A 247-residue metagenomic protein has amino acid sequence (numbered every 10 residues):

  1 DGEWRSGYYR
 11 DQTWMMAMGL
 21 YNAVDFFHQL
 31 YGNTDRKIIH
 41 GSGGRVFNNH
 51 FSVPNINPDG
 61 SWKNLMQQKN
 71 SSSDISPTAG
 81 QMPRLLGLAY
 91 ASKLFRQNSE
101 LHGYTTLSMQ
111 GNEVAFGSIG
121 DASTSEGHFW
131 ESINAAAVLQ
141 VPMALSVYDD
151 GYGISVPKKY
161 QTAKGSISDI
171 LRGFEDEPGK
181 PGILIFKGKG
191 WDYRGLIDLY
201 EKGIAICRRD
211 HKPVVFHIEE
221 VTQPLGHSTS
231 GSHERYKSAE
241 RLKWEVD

Functional and structural regions predicted by a protein language model:
D1-V141, S146, P157-E175: Cofactor-binding active-site loop characterized by glycine-rich and histidine/acidic residues
Q12, D150-Y152, D192, I218-L225: Glycine-rich beta-alpha junction loops
L107-E113, K164-K202, W244-D247: Conserved thiamine diphosphate
E113, V141-M143, D150, P181-I183 (+1 more regions): Structural beta-strand/beta-sheet cores of well-ordered domains, especially the beta-sheet scaffolds that support
H128-S132, D198-A205: Glycine-rich, charged/polar anion/phosphate-binding loops that engage phosphate groups from diverse ligands
S146-V147, I185-K189, V215-E219: Short, conserved beta-strand edge motifs with alternating hydrophobic and charged residues
D150-K158, P181-K189, G231-L242: Short beta-alpha connecting loops at secondary-structure transitions that line or flank enzyme active sites
A205-D247: Glycine/aspartate-rich loop-and-adjacent alpha/beta segment that forms the canonical ThDP
